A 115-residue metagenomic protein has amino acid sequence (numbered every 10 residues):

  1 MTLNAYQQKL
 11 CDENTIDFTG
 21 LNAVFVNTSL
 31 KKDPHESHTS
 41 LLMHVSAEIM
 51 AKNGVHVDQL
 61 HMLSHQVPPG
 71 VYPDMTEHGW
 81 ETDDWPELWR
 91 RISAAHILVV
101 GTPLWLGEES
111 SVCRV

Functional and structural regions predicted by a protein language model:
M1-V115: N-terminal beta1-alpha1-beta2 submodule of the flavodoxin-like/Rossmannoid cofactor-binding fold
